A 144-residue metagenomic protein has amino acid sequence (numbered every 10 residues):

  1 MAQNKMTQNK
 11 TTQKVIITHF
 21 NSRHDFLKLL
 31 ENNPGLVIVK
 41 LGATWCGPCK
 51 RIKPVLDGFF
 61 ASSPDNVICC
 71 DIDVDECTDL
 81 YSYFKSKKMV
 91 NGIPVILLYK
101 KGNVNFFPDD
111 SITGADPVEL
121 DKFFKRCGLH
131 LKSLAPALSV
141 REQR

Functional and structural regions predicted by a protein language model:
M1-K28: N-terminal "domain-start" segment that seeds a small globular fold
I17-S22, L41, K53-Y81: Thiol-based oxidoreductase modules, predominantly thioredoxin-like and allied folds used for disulfide exchange
D25-F26, D79-L80, E119: Short acidic active-site motifs
N32-A43: Short active-site neighborhood of thiol/selenol oxidoreductases, capturing the structured segment around
G42-W45, G92: Short pre-active-site segment immediately N-terminal to redox-active cysteine/selenocysteine motifs in thiol-based
C46-C49, I96: The canonical Cys-X-X-Cys-His
D79-G92: Mid-chain, well-packed structural core segment of small domains
N91-G92, L97-E142: Non-catalytic, surface beta->alpha helical segment in thiol-disulfide oxidoreductase systems
